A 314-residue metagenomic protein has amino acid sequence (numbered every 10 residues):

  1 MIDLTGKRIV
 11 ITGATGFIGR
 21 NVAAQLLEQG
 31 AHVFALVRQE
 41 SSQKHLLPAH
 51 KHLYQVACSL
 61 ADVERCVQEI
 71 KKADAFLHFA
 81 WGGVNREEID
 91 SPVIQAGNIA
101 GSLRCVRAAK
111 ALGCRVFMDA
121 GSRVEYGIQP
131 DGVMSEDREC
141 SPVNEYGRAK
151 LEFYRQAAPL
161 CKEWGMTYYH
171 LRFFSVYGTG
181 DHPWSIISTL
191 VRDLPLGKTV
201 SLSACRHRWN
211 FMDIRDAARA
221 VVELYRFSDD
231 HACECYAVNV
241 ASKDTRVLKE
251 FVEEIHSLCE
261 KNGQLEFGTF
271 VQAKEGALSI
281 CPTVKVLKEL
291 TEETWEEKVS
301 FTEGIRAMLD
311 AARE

Functional and structural regions predicted by a protein language model:
I9-Q29: N-terminal Rossmann NAD(P)H-binding glycine-rich loop of SDR-like oxidoreductase domains
T12, L36, F76-G82, F117-R123 (+2 more regions): SDR active-site strand-loop-helix element
H50-D62: Rossmann-fold cofactor-recognition segment
S59-G97: NAD(P)H-binding glycine-rich loop region in Rossmannoid oxidoreductase-like domains and their noncatalytic homologs
L103-E145: Conserved Rossmann-fold NAD(P)-dependent oxidoreductase catalytic core, especially the SDR/UDP-sugar
A149: Active-site helix of classical SDR
R155-W209, I214-E223, I255-H256: NAD(P)-dependent short-chain dehydrogenase/reductase
L202-E314: C-terminal substrate-binding subdomain of Rossmann-fold SDR/epimerase-dehydratase oxidoreductases
